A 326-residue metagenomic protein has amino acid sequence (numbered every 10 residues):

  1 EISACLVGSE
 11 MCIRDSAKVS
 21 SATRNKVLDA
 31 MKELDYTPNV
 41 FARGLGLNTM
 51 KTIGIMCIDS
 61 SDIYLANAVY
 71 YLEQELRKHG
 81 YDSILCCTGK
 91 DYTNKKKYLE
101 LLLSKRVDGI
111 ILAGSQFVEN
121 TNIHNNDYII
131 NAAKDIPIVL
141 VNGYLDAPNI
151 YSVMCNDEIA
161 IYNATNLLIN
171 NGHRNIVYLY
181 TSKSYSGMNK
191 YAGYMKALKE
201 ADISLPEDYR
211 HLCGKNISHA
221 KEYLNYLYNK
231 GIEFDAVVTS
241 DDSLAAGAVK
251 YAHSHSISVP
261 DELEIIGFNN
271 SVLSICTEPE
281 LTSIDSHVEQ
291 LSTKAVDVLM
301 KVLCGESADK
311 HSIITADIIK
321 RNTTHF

Functional and structural regions predicted by a protein language model:
S3-M50, H325: N-terminal helix-turn-helix DNA-binding module of bacterial transcription factors
K26, Y64-K78, A160-A164, S186-S204 (+3 more regions): Short, solvent-exposed amphipathic alpha-helices that sit in or adjacent to ligand/effector-binding or catalytic
L47-N163, N170, N229: Alpha-helical recognition/docking segments in bacterial nutrient-uptake and carbohydrate-utilization systems
L85-Y92, D208-S218: Short beta->alpha junction loops
N149-Y178, M188, A192, K196 (+3 more regions): Hydrophobic alpha-helical segments within soluble ligand-binding/sensing domains
Y162-I203, D208, K310-T324: An alpha-beta-alpha
N225-F326: Flexible loop/turn connectors
